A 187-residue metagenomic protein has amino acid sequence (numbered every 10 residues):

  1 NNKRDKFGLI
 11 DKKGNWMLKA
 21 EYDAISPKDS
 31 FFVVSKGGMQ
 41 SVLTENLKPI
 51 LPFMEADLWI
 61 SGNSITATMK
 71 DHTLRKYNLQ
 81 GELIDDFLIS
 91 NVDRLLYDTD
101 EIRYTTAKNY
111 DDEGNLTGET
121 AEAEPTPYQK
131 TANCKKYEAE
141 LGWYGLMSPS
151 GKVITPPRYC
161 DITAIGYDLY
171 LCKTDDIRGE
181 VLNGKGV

Functional and structural regions predicted by a protein language model:
N1-V187: Residue-level detector of conserved, function-critical positions
